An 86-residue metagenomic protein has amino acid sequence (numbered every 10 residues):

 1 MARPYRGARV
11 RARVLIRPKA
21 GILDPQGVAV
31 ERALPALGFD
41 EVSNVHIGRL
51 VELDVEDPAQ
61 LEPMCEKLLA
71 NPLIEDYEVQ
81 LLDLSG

Functional and structural regions predicted by a protein language model:
M1-G86: Non-catalytic terminal accessory/regulatory regions of metabolic enzymes
